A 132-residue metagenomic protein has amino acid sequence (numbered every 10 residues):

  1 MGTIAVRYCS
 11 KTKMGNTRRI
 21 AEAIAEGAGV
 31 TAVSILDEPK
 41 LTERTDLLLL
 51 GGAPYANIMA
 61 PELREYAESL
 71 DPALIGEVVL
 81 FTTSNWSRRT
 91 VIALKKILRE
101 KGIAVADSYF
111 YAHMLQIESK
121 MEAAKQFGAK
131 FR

Functional and structural regions predicted by a protein language model:
G2-D37, R44-R132: FMN-binding flavodoxin-like domain, especially the glycine-rich phosphate-binding loop
